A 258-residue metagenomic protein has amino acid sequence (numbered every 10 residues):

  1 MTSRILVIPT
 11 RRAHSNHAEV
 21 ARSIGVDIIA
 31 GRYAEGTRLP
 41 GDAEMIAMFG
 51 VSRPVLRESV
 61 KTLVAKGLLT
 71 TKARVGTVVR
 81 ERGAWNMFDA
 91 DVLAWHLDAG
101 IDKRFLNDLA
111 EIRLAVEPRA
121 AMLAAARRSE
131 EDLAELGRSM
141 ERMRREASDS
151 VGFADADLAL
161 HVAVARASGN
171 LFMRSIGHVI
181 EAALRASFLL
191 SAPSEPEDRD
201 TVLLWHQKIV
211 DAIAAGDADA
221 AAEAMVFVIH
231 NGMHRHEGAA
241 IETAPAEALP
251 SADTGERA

Functional and structural regions predicted by a protein language model:
M1-A115, M122, E242-A246, P250-A258: Short linear motifs at protein or domain termini
T10, H17, S129, S150 (+2 more regions): Flexible, glycine- and charge-enriched loops at secondary-structure boundaries
A84-A163, T201-A224: All-alpha effector-binding/dimerization core of bacterial HTH-type transcriptional repressors
V116, F172-M173: Short phosphate-engaging motifs
E131, L171-F172: Cytosolic histidine kinase catalytic core of two-component systems
M140, R144-R145, A159-H161, R174-A258: C-terminal all-alpha effector/ligand-binding and dimerization domain of prokaryotic HTH-type transcriptional repressors
A167-S168: Transmembrane helix irregularities
